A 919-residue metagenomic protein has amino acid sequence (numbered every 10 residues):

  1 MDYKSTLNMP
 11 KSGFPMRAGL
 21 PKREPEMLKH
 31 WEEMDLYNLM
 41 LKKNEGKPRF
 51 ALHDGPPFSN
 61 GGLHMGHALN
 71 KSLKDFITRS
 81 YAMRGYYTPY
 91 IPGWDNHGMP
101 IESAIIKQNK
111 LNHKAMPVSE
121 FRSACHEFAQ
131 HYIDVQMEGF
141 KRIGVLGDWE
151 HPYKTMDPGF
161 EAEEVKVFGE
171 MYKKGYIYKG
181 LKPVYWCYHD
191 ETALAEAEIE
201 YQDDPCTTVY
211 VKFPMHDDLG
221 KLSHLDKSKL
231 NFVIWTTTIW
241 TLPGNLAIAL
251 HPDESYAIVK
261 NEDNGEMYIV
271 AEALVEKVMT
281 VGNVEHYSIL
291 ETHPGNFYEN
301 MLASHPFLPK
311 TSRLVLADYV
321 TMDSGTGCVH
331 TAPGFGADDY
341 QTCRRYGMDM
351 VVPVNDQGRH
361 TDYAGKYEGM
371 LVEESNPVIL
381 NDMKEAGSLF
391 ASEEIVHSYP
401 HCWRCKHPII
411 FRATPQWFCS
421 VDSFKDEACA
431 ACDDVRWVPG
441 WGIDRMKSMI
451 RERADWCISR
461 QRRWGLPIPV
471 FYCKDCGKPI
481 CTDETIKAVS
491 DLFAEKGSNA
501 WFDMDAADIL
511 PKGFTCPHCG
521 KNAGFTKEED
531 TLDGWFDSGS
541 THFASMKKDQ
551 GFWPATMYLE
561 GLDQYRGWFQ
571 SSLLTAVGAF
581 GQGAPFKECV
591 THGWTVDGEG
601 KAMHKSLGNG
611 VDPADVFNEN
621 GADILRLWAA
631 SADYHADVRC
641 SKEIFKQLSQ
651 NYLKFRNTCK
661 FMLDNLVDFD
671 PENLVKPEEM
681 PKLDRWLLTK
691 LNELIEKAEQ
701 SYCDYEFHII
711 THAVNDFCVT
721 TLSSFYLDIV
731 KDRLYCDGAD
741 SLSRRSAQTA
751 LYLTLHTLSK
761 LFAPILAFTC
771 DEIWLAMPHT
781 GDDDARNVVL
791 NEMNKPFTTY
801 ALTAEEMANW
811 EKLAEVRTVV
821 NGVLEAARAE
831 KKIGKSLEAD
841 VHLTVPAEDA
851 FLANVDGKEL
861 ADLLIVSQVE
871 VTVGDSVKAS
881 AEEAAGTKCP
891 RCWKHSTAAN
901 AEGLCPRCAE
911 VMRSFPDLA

Functional and structural regions predicted by a protein language model:
D2-L20, E26, H30-M34, I106-P243 (+13 more regions): Residue patterns forming the tRNA-binding/recognition surfaces of aminoacyl-tRNA synthetases and related DALR
K42-S103, E164, I234-T241, V315-T342 (+4 more regions): N-terminal catalytic cores of NTP/NDP-binding nucleotidyl/phosphoryl-transfer enzymes
N44, P48-G55, M65-L69, L73 (+17 more regions): Secondary-structure capping and boundary motifs in well-ordered enzyme cores
D95, V184, Y188, L194-E200 (+7 more regions): Acidic, turn-prone loop/beta-hairpin segments
V184, Y399, I468-V470, G513 (+2 more regions): Residues immediately within or flanking Cys/His clusters that coordinate Zn2+ in small zinc-binding modules
C187, C402, C473, C516-C519 (+2 more regions): Short cysteine-rich clusters marking metal-coordination/redox-active sites
A247, E254-C328, A337, Q341: Protease-associated
Q461, G477, G520, W893-S896 (+1 more regions): Cys/His-coordinated zinc-binding microdomains
